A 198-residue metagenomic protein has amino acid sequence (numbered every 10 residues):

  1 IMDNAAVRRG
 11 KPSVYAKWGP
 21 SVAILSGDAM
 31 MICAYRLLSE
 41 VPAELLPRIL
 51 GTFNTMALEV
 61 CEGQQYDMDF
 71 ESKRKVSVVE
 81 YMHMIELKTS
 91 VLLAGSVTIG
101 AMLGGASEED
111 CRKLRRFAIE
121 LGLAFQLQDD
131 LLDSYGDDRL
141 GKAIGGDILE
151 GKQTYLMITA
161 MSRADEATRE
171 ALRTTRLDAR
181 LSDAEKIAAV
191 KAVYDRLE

Functional and structural regions predicted by a protein language model:
I1-E198: All-alpha prenyltransferase/terpene-synthase fold signal
